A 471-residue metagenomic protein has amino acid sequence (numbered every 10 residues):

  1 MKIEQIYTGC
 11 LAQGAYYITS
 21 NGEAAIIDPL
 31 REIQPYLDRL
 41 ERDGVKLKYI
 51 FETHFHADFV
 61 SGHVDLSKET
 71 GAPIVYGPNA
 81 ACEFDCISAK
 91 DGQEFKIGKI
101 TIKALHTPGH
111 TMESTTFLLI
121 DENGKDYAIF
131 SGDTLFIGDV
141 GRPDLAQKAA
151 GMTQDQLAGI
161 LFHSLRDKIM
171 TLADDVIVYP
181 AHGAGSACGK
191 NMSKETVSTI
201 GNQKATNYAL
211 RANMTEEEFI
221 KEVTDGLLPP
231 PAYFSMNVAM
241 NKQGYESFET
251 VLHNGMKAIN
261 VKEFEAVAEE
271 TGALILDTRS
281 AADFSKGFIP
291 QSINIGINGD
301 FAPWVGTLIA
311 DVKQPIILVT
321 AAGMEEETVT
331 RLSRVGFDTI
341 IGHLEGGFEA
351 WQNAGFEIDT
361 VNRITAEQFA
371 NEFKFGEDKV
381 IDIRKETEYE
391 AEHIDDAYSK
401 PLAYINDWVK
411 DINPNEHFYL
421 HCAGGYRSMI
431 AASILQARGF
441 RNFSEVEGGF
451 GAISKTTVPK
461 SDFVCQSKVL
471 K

Functional and structural regions predicted by a protein language model:
M1-K46, F117-G132, I137-G138: Conserved beta-strand hairpin/beta-sheet module of binuclear metal-dependent hydrolase folds, prominently
I18, D28, H54, L66 (+8 more regions): Divalent metal-coordination and catalytic microenvironments
I26-I27, L47-H56, I74-N79, H106-G109 (+3 more regions): Active-site neighborhood of phospho(di)ester-bond hydrolases with catalytic His/Asp-centered motifs
P29-L30, F55, N79, T111 (+6 more regions): Active-site metal-binding loops of divalent metal-dependent hydrolases
I33-V75: Active-site metal-binding motif and surrounding structural segment of the metallo-beta-lactamase
T101, T111-P230: Metallo-beta-lactamase
R142-D144, D155, N202-A239, Q243-G244 (+2 more regions): Rhodanese-like catalytic fold shared by cysteine-dependent sulfurtransferases and DSP/PTP-type phosphatases
P180-G185, K190-N191, M236-V238, D277-S280 (+1 more regions): Short, well-ordered beta-to-alpha junction loops that form the rim of enzyme active sites and present histidine/acidic
